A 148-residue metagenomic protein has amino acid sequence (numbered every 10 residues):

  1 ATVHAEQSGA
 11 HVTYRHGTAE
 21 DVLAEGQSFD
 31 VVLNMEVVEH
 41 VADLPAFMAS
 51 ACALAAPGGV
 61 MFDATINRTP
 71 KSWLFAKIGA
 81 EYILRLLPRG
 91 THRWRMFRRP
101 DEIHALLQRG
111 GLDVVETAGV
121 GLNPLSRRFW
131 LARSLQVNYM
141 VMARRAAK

Functional and structural regions predicted by a protein language model:
A1-W73, P100-I103, V141-R145: Conserved SAM-binding loop
V3-A10, I78-G79, F129-R133: Short low-complexity, flexible loop/linker segments enriched in glycine and/or proline with clustered acidic
T13-R15, V115-A118: General small-molecule cofactor/ligand-binding pocket signal
T65, Y82-E102: Acceptor-substrate binding/catalytic loop of class I
R68, L122-P124: Residue-level marker for beta-strand->alpha-helix junctions and adjacent short loops that shape enzyme
S72-I83: Short, flexible, mixed-charge acidic loops at enzyme active sites
W94-T117: Short alpha-helix
R127-K148: Core SAM-dependent methyltransferase catalytic element
